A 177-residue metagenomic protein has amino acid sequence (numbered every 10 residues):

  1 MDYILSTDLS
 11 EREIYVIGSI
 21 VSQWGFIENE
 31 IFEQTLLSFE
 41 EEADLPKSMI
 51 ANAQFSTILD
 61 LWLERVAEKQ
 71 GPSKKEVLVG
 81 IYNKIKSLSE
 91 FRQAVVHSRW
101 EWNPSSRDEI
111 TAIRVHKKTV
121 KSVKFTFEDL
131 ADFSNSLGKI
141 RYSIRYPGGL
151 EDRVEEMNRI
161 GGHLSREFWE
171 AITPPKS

Functional and structural regions predicted by a protein language model:
M1-D8, H163, E167-S177: Intrinsically disordered, low-complexity and often Lys/Arg-enriched segments
M1-R65, V79, N83-E90, A94-S106 (+1 more regions): Amphipathic alpha-helical interface elements
F32, Q70, D108-I110, F133 (+1 more regions): Amphipathic alpha-helical interaction segments
P46, P72, P147, P174-P175: Proline-rich intrinsically disordered, low-complexity coils
A51-G80, R114-D132: Short, glycine/alanine-rich amphipathic alpha-helical segment that often forms an alpha-turn-alpha hairpin
T111-A171: A generic hydrophobic-segment detector
